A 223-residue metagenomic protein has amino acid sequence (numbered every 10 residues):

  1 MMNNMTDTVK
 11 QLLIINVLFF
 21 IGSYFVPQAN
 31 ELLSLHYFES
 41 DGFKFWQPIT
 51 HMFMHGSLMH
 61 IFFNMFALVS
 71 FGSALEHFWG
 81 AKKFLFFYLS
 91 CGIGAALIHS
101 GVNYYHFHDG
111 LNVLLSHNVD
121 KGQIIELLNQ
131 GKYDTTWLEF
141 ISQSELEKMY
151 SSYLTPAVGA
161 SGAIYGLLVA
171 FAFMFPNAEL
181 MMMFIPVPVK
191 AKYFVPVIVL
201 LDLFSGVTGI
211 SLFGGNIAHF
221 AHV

Functional and structural regions predicted by a protein language model:
M1-V223: A detector for small-residue-rich transmembrane helices and their helix-helix packing motifs
